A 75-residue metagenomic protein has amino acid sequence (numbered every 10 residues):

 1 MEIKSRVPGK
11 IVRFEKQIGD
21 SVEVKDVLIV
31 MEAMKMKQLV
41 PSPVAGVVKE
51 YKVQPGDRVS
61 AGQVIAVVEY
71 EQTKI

Functional and structural regions predicted by a protein language model:
M1-K10, V27-P43, Y70, K74: Short beta-strand-turn/beta-hairpin segments enriched in glycine/proline and small hydrophobics that form edge-strand
V7, R13-Q17, E50-V53: Short histidine-centered loop motifs in beta-beta connectors
Q17-L28, P55-I65: Short, well-structured beta-strand-loop connectors
G19, K37-V40, A45, G56: A short, glycine- and basic residue-enriched loop/turn that sits immediately adjacent to a domain's principal
K49, R58, K74-I75: A general structural signal for short secondary-structure boundary/capping elements
K49-E50, A66-Y70: Short alpha-helical linear motifs
